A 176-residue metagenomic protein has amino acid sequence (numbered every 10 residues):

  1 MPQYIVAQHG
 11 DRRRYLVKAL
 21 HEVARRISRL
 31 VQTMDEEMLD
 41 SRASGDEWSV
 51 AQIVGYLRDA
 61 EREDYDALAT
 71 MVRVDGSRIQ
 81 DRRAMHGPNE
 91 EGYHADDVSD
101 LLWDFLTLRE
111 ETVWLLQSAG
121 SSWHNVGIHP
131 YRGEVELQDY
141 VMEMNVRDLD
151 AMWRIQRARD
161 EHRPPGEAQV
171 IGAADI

Functional and structural regions predicted by a protein language model:
M1-E22: Extreme N-terminal tail/first-helix region
Q3-I5, V17, D40-A84, H124-I176: Short, contiguous alpha-helical
V6-R13, E91-V98, G133-L137: A short, mixed-charge helix-start or loop-turn motif at secondary-structure junctions
K18-A24, S28-L30, G87-N125, M144: Acidic/histidine-rich alpha-helical segments that form the ligand environment of transition-metal centers
R25, Q32, R58-R62, E110 (+3 more regions): Solvent-exposed alpha-helix faces
R29, T33-E36, R42-S44: A glycine-rich, hydrophobic loop/mini-helix early in the fold
D35, V72, Q117-G120, R159: A structural signal for long alpha-helical coiled-coils and helix-turn connectors that form the cytosolic signaling
